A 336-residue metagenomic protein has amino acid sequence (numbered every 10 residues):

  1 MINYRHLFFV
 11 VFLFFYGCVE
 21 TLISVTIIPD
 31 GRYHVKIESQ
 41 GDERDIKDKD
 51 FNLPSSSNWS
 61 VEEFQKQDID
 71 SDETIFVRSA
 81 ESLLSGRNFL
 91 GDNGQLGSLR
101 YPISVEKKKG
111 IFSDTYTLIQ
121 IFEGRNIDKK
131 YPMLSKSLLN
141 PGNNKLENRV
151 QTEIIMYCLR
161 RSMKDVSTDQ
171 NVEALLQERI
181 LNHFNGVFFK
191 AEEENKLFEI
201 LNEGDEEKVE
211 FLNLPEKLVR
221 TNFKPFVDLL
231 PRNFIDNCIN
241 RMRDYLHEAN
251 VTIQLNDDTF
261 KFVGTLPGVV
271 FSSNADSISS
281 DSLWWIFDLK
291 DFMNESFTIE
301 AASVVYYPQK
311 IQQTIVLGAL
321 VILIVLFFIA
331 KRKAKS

Functional and structural regions predicted by a protein language model:
M1, S55, S280-D281: Acidic, low-complexity intrinsically disordered regions
M1-L22, L323-S336: Bacterial Sec-dependent N-terminal signal peptides
N3, F15, R32, V305-Y306: Intrinsically disordered, low-complexity N-terminal regions enriched in serine/proline/glycine with scattered basic
L13-C18, F51-N58, F260, G264-L266: Short, solvent-exposed secondary-structure boundary motifs
V19-F76: Start-of-domain marker
E62-L320, F328: Mature, soluble, non-transmembrane domains
